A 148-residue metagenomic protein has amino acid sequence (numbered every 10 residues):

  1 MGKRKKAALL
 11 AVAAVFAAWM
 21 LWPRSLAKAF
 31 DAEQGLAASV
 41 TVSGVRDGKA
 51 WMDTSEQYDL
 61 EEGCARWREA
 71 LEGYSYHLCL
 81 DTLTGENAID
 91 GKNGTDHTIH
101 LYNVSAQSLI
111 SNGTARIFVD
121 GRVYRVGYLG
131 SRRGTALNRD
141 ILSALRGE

Functional and structural regions predicted by a protein language model:
G2-E148: Function-determining sites in protein domains
